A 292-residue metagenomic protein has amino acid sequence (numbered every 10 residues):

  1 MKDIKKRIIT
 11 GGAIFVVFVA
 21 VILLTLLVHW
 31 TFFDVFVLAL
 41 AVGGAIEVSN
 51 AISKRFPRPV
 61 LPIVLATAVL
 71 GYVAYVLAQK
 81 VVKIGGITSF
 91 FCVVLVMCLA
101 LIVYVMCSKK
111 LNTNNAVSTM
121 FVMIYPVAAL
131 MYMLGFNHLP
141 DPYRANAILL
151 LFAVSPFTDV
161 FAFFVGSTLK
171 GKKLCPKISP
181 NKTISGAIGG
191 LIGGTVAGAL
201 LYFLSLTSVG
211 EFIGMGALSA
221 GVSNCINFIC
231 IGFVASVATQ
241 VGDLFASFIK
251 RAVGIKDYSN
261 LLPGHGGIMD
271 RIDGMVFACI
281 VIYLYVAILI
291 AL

Functional and structural regions predicted by a protein language model:
M1-F233: Membrane-embedded alpha-helical bundles of polytopic integral membrane proteins
A199, F203, A252, A287: Active-site catalytic microenvironments for nucleophilic, acid-base chemistry
A238-T239: Hydrophobic, small-residue-rich transmembrane alpha-helices and their short perimembrane loops in multi-pass membrane
R251-M275: Interfacial loop-to-transmembrane junctions
A278-C279: C-terminal-most transmembrane helix of multi-pass membrane proteins
L284-L292: Juxtamembrane boundary at the C-terminal end of a transmembrane helix
